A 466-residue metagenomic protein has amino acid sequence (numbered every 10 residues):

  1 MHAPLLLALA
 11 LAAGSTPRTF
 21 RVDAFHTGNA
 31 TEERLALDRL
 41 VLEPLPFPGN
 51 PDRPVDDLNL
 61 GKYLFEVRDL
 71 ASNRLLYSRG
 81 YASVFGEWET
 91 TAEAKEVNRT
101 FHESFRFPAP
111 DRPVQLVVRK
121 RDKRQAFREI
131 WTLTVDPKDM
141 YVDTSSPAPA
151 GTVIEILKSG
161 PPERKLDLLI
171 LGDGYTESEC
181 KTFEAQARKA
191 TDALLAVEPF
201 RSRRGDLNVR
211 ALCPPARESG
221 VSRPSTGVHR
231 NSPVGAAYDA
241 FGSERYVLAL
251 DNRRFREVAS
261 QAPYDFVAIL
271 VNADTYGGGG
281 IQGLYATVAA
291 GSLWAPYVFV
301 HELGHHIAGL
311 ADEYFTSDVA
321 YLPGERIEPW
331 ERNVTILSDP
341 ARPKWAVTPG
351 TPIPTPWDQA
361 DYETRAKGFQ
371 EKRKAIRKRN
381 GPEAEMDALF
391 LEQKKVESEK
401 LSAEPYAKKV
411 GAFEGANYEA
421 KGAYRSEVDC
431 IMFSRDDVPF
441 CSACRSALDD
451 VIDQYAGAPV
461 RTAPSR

Functional and structural regions predicted by a protein language model:
A13-E103: N-terminal prosegments of processed precursors
P17-H26, A30-E32, A36, L40 (+1 more regions): Replace "(M1/M4/M9/M12/WLM)" with "(e.g., M1/M4/M8/M9/M12/M26/WLM)" and add "not limited to" to clarify scope
E103-R124: Short, aromatic- and glycine-rich surface loops/edge beta-strands on solvent-exposed regions
K123-M140: Edge beta-strands of extracellular beta-sandwich domains
D139-R201, A211-V221: Fold-level signature of zinc-dependent metallopeptidase catalytic domains
C180-F183, G278-L303: Short pre-active-site segment immediately N-terminal to the catalytic Zn-binding motif
D206-Q282: Active-site-proximal segments of metallohydrolase catalytic domains
L303-V319: Catalytic Zn2+-binding segment of zinc metalloproteases
